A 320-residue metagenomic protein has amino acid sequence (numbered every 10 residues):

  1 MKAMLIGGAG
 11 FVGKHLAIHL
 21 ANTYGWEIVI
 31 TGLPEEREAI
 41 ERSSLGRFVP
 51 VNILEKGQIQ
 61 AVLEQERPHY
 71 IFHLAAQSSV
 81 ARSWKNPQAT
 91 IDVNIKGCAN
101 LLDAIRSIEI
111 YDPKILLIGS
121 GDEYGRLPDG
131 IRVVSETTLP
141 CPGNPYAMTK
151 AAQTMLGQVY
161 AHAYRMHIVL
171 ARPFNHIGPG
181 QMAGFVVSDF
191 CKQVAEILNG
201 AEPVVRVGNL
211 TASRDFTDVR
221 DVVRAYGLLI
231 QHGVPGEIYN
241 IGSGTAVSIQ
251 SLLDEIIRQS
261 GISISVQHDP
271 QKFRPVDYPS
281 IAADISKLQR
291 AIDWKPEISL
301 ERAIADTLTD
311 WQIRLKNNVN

Functional and structural regions predicted by a protein language model:
A3-T23: N-terminal Rossmann NAD(P)H-binding glycine-rich loop of SDR-like oxidoreductase domains
I30, E36, V205, N209 (+4 more regions): C-terminal "lid/loop" region of Rossmann-like NAD(P)-dependent oxidoreductases
S44-E55: Rossmann-fold cofactor-recognition segment
I53-V93: NAD(P)H-binding glycine-rich loop region in Rossmannoid oxidoreductase-like domains and their noncatalytic homologs
K85-N100, Y111-K114, D122-L170: Catalytic helix-loop patch of NAD(P)-dependent Rossmann-fold dehydrogenases
L127-R132, M155-D215, V219-L228, G244-A246 (+1 more regions): NAD(P)-dependent short-chain dehydrogenase/reductase
V222, Y226, I241, L252 (+2 more regions): Non-catalytic, hydrophobic alpha-helical segments
L300-N320: Amphipathic terminal alpha-helices
